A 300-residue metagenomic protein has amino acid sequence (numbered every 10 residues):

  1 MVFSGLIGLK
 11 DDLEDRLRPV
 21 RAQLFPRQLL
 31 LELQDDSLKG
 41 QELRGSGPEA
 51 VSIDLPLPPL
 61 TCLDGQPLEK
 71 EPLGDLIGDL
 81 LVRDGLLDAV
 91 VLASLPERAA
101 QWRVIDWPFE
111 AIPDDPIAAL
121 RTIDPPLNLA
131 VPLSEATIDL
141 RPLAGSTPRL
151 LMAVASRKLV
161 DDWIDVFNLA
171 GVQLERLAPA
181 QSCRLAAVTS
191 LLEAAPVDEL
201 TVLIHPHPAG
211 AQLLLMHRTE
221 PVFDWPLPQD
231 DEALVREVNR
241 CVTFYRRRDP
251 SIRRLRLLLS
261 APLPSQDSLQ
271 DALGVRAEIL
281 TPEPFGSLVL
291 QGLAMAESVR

Functional and structural regions predicted by a protein language model:
M1-R300: Hydrophobic/aromatic-enriched cytosolic interaction surfaces used to assemble or bind macromolecules
